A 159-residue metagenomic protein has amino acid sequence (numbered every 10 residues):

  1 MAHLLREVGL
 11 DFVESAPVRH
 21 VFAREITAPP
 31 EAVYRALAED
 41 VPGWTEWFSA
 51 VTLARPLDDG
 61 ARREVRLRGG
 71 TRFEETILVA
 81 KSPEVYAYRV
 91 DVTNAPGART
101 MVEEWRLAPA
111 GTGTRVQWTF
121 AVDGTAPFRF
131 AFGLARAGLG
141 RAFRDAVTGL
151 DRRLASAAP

Functional and structural regions predicted by a protein language model:
M1-D58: Hydrophobic ligand-binding cavity/cleft-lining segments
V8, V18, P30, S82-E84 (+3 more regions): A general marker of short, structured functional hotspots
F12-E14, R55, I77-L78, R106-A108: Short secondary-structure boundary/capping segments
E14, V92-D145, L150-R152: Beta-strand/loop substructures that line and gate deep hydrophobic ligand-binding cavities in soluble
R19, A32-Y34, G60-E64, T100-P109: Short, mixed-charge, low-aromatic patches
E25, P42-E46, T52-P96, T100-V102 (+2 more regions): Glycine-rich portal/gate segments that line the openings of hydrophobic small-molecule binding cavities
L37, E75-T76, T119: Short, well-ordered beta-strand segments in beta-rich or mixed alpha/beta enzyme and ligand-binding folds
